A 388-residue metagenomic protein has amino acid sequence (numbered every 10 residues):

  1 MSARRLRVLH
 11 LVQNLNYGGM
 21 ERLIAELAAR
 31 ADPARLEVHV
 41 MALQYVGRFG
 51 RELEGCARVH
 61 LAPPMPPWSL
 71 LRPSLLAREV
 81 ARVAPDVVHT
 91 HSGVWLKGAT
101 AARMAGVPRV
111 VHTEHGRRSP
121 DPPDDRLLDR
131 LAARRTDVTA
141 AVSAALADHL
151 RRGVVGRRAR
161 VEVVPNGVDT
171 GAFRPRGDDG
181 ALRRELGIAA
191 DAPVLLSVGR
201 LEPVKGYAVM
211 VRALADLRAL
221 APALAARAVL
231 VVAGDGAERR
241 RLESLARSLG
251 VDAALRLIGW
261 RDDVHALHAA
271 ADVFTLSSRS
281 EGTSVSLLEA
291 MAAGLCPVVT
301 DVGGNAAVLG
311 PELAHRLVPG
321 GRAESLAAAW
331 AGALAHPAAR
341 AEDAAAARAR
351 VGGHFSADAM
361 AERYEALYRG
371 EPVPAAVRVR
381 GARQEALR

Functional and structural regions predicted by a protein language model:
L6, H10-L71, R160, A237: N-terminal strand-loop element at the rim of the active site of nucleotide-sugar-dependent glycosyltransferases
G18-E26, P193-A219, A237-S244, E324: A conserved mid-protein helix/loop that constitutes part of the nucleotide-sugar donor-binding site
A42, C296-V299, L309: Short hydrophobic beta-strand element within catalytic cores of glycosyltransferases and related nucleotide-activated
T136-V163, V168-A172: A short, active-site helix/loop in glycosyltransferases that binds the activated sugar's phosphate group
R174-I188, L220, R348: A short helix/loop element that forms part of the nucleotide-sugar donor recognition site in Leloir-type
W260, R279: Aromatic "clamp/platform" in nucleotide-sugar-dependent glycosyltransferases that forms part of the donor/acceptor
P311-E324, G332-A338: Conserved acidic donor-binding segment of nucleotide-sugar-dependent glycosyltransferases
G332, A339-H354, R363: A short, well-ordered alpha-helix in the C-terminal region of glycosyltransferases
